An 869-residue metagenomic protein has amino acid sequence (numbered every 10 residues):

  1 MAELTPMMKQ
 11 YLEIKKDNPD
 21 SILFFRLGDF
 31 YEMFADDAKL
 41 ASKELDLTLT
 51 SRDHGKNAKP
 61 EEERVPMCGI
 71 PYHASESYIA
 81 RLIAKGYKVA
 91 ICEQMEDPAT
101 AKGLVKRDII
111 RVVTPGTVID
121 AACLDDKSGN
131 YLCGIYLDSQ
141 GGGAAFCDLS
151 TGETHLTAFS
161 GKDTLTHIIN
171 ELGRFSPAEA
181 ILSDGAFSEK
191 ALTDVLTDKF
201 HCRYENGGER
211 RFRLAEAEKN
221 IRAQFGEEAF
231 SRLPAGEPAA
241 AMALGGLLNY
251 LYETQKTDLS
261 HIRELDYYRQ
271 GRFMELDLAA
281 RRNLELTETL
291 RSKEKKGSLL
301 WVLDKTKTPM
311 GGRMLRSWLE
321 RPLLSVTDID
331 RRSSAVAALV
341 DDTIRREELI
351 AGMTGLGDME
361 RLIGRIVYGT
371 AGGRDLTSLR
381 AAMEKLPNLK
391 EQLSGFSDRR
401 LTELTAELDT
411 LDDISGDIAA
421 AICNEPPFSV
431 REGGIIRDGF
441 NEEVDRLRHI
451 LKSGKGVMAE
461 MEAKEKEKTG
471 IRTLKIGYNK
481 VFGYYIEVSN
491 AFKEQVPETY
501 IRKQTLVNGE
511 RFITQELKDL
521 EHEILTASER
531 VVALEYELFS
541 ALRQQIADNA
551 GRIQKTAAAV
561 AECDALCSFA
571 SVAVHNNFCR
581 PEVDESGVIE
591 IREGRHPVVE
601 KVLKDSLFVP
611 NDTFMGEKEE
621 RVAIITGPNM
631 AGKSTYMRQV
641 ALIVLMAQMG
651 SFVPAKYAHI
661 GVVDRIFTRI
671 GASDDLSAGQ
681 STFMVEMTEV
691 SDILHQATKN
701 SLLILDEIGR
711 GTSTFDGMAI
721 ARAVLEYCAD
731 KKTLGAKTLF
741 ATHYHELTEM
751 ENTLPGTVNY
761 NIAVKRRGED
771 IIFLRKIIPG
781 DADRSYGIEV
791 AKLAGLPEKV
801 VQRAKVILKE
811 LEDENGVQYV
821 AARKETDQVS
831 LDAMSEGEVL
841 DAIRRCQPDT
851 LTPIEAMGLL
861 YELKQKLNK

Functional and structural regions predicted by a protein language model:
M1-A338, T354, D358-V367, A371-E460: Charged catalytic and DNA/RNA-contacting regions of genome-maintenance and nucleic-acid-processing enzymes
A35-A38, E237, K307-T308, W318 (+6 more regions): ATPase nucleotide-binding head domains, primarily ABC-like/P-loop NTPase cores
A38-H54, C147-F175, E494-L525, D605-M615 (+1 more regions): Extended active-site and interfacial segments that coordinate phosphate-rich ligands in large catalytic machineries
C92, P115-L124, D258, S394-R400 (+5 more regions): Active-site phosphate-binding and catalytic loops of NTP-dependent enzymes
G141, F212-R222, M274-L278, L286 (+6 more regions): Amphipathic heptad-repeat alpha-helical coiled-coil/stalk segments that mediate oligomerization, filament/stalk
L172, P177-G185, A191, N206 (+3 more regions): Conserved catalytic alpha/beta cores of large enzymes that bind or transform nucleotide phosphates and polynucleotides
I329-R332, G352, L356, G454 (+5 more regions): Intracellular alpha-helical coupling/juxtamembrane segments of multi-pass membrane proteins
G372-D375, P848-K869: Short, amphipathic C-terminal "tail helix"
